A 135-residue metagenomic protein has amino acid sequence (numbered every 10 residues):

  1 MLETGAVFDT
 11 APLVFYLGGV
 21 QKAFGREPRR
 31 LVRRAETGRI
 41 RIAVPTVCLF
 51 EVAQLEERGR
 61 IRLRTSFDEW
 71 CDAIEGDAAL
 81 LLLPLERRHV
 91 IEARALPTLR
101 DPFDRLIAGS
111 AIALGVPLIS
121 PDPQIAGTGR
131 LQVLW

Functional and structural regions predicted by a protein language model:
M1-V44, R58-A73, L114, P123-Q124 (+1 more regions): Short, well-structured N-terminal submotif of metal-dependent ribonuclease cores
L2, R62-T65, D72, G76-P123: Active-site neighborhoods of divalent-metal-dependent phosphate/nucleic-acid chemistry enzymes
V47: Short strand-turn motif at the edge of the Rossmann-like AdoMet-binding core
V52: Phosphate/NTP-binding elements of NTP-utilizing enzymes
L55: ABC-type ATPase nucleotide-binding domain
A78, T128-G129: Short, structured coil segments at secondary-structure junctions
R130-W135: Active-site regions of enzymes building and remodeling cell-envelope glycoconjugates
